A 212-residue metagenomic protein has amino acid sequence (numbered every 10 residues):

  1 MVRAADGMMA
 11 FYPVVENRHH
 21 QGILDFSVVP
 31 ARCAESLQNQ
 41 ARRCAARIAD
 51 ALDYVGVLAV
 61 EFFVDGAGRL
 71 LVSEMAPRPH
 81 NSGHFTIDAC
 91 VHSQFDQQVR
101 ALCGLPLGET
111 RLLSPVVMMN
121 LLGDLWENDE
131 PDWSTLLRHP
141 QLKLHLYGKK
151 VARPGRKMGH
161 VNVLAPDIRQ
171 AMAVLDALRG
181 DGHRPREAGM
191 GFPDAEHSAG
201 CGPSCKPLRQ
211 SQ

Functional and structural regions predicted by a protein language model:
M1-V60, V64-G66: Internal nucleotide-binding/catalytic subdomain
G7-A10, H19-Q21, H80, W126 (+2 more regions): Short, acidic Gly/Pro/Ser/Thr-rich loop/turn segments
F11, R42, F95, G155-M158: A general structural signal for well-ordered alpha-helical segments in protein cores
V14-N17, M75-R78, Y147: Generic beta-structure capping elements
G22-R32, E74-I87: Short, flexible active-site loops
N39-V60, G66, A76-L125, E130: Active-site "cap" helix and flanking loop/linker of ATP-utilizing ligase/carboxylase catalytic domains
G68-L70: Conserved protein kinase catalytic/activation segment
R100-Q212: Peripheral (often C-terminal) accessory segments that flank ATP-dependent C-N-forming ligase machineries
